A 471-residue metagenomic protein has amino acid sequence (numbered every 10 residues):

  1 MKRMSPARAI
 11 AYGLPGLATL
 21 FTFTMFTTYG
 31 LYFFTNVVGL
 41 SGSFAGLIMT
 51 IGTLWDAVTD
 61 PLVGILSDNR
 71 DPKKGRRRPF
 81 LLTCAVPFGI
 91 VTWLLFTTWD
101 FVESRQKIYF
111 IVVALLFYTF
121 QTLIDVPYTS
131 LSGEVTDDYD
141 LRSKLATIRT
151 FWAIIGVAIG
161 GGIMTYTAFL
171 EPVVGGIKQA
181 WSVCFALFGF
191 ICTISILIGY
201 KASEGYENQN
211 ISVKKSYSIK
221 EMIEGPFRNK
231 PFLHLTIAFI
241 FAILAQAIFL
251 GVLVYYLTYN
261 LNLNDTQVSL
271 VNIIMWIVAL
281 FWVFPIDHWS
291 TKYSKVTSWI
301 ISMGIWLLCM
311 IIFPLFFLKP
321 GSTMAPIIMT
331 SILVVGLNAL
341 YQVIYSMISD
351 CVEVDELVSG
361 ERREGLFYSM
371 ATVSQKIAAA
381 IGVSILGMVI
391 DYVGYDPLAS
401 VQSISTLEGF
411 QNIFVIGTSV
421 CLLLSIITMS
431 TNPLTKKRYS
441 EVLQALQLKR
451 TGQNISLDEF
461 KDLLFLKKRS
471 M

Functional and structural regions predicted by a protein language model:
M1-M471: Membrane-embedded alpha-helical bundles of multi-pass transporters/translocases, especially carrier/permease families
